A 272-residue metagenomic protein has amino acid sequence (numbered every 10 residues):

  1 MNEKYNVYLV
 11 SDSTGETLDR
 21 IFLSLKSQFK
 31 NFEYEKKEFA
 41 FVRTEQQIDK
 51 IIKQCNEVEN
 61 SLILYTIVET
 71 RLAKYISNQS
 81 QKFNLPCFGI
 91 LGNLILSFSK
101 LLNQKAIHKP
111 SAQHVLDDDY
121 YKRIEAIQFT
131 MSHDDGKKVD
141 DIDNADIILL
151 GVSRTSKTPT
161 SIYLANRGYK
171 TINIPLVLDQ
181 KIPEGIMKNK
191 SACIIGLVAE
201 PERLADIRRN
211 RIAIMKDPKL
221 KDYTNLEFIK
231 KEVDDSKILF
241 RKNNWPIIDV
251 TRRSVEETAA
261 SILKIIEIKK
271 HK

Functional and structural regions predicted by a protein language model:
M1-I21, L25: N-terminal accessory targeting/assembly segments
E38-E57, I63-I67: Metallocofactor- and cofactor-centric catalytic cores in central/energy metabolism, strongly enriched
Q81-K122, N225-K231, K237-I238: Ser/Thr/Gly-rich flexible loops in soluble cytosolic domains mediating phosphotransfer, phosphorylation
I124-K170: Internal active-site segments that recognize and position negatively charged phosphoryl groups and nucleotide moieties
T130-K137, D217-T258: Small-molecule kinase domains that catalyze NTP-dependent phosphoryl transfer to phosphate-bearing small molecules
T171-I182: Short beta-strand-centered segment that lines the nucleotide-binding/catalytic pocket of NTP-utilizing
C193-K231: A glycine- and Lys/Arg-enriched "phosphate-lid" helix/loop adjacent to the NTP-binding pocket of small-molecule kinases
